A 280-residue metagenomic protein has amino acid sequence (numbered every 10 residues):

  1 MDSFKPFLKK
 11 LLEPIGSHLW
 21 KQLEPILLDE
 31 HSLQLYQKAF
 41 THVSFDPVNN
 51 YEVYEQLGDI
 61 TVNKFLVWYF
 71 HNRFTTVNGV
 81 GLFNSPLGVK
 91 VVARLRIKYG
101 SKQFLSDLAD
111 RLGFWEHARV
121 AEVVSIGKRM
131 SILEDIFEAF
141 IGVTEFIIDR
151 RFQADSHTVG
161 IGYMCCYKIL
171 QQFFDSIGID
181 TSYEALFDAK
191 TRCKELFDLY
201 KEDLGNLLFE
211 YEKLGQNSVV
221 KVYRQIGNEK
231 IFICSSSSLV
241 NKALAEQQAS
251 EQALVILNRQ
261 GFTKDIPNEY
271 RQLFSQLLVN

Functional and structural regions predicted by a protein language model:
M1-N280: Double-stranded RNA-binding/processing signature
